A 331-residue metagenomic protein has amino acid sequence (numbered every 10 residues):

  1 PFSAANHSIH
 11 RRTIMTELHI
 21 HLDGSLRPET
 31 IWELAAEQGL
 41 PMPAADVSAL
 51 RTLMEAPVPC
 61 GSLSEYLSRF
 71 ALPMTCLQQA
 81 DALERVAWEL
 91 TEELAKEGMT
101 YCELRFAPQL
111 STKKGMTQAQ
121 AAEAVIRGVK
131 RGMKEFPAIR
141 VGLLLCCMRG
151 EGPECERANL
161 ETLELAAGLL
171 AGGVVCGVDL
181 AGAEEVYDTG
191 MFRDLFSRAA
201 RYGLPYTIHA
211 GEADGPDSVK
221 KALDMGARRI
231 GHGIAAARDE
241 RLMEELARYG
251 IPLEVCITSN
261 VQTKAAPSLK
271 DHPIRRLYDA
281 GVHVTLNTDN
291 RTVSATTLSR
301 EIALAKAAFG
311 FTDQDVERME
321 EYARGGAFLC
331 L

Functional and structural regions predicted by a protein language model:
P1-R12: N-terminal amphipathic/basic-hydrophobic helices that include classical n-h-c signal peptides and signal-anchor
H10-L204, A213-S218, D224, R228-R229 (+2 more regions): Metal-cofactor-binding active-site regions of metalloenzymes
Y206-I208: Conserved hydrophobic beta-strand within the GNAT/NAT acetyltransferase core sheet that lines the active-site cleft
